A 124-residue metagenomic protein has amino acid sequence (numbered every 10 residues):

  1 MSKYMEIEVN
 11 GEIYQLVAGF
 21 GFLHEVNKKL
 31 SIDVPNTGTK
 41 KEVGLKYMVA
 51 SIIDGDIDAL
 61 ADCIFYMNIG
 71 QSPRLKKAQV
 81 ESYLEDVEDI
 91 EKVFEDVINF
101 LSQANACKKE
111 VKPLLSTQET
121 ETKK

Functional and structural regions predicted by a protein language model:
M1-I13, P35-A50, G70-K124: Charged interaction scaffolds used for protein-protein
L16-A18: Short capping micro-motif at the N-terminus of alpha-helices
F20-G38: Short, surface-exposed, low-complexity cationic segments
I53-D54: Conserved phosphate/pyrophosphate-binding and hydrolysis machinery centered on Walker-type P-loop NTPases, extending
I57-D58: Short, well-structured hydrophobic secondary-structure segments
